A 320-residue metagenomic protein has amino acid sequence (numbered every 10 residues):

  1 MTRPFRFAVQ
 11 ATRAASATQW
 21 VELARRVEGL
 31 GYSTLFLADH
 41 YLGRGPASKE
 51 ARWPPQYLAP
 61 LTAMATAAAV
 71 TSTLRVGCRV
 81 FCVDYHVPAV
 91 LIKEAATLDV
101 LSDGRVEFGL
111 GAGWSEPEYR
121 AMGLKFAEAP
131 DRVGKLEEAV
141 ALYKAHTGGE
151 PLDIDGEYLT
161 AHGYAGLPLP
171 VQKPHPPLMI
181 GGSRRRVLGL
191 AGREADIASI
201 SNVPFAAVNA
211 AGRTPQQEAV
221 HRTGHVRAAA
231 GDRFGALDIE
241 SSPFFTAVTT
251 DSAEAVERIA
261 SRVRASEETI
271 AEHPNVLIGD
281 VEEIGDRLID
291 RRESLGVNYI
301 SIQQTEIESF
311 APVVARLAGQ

Functional and structural regions predicted by a protein language model:
M1-Q320: Active-site-adjacent structural elements that line small-molecule/cofactor binding pockets in enzymes
